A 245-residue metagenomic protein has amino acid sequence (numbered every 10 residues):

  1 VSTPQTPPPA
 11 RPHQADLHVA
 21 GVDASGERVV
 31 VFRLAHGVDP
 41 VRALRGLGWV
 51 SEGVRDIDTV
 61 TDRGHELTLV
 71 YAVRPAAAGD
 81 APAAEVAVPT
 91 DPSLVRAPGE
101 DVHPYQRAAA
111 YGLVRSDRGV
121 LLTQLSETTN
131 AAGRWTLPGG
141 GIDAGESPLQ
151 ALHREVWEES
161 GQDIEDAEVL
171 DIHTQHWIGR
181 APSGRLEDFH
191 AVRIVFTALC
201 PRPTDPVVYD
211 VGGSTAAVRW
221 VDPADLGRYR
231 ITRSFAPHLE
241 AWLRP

Functional and structural regions predicted by a protein language model:
S2-P12, D58-L113: Acidic, metal-coordinating catalytic segment for phosphate/diphosphate chemistry, firing primarily on the Nudix
H13-V50, G119-E158, Q162: Conserved Nudix-box catalytic region and its N-terminal flanking loop in Nudix hydrolases and closely related
A15-L17, L67-L69, A108-A110, V192-I194 (+1 more regions): Change "...and in nucleic-acid phosphodiester-cleaving endonucleases..." to "...and in nucleic-acid processing enzymes
D16, A24-P89: Extended, hydrophobic interaction surfaces within ordered domains
V19-G21, V114, L122, A198 (+1 more regions): Conserved hydrophobic "DFG−1" position in protein kinase catalytic cores
V50-D58, D163-H173: A short coil-to-beta-strand element that immediately follows conserved catalytic motifs
T61-T90, S116-R118, Q175-P206: Active-site-adjacent beta-strand/loop module that shapes the phosphate/pyrophosphate-binding cleft
A77-Y105, D205-A241: NUDIX/MutT-family hydrolases
